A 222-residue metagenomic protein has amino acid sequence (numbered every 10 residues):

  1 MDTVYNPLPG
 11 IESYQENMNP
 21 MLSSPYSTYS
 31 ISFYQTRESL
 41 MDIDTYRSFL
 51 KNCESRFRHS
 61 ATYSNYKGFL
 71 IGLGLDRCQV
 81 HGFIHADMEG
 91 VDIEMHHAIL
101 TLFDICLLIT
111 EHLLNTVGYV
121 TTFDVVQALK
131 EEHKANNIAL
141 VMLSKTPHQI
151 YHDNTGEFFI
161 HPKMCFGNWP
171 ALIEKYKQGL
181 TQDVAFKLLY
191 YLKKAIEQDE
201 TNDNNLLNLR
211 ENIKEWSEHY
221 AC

Functional and structural regions predicted by a protein language model:
M1-E89, L102, Q178-C222: A boundary/linker detector
G74, L143-Q149: Conserved beta-strand->loop/alpha-helix structural units within folded catalytic cores of enzymes with alpha/beta
Q79-V80, V141-K145: Cys/His/Pro-rich metal-binding microdomains
F83-A139: Histidine-centered nuclease catalytic patch
I93-F103, F159-P170: Short cysteine/histidine-rich metal-coordination sites, predominantly Zn2+-binding motifs
L100-T101, Q149-Y151: Active-site micro-motifs of SAM-dependent methyltransferase domains
I150-P162: Substrate-binding/catalytic groove segments of enzymes that remodel or degrade extracellular structural polymers
T155-G156, C165-Y176, A185: Acidic metal-coordinating catalytic centers involved in nucleic-acid phosphodiester chemistry
